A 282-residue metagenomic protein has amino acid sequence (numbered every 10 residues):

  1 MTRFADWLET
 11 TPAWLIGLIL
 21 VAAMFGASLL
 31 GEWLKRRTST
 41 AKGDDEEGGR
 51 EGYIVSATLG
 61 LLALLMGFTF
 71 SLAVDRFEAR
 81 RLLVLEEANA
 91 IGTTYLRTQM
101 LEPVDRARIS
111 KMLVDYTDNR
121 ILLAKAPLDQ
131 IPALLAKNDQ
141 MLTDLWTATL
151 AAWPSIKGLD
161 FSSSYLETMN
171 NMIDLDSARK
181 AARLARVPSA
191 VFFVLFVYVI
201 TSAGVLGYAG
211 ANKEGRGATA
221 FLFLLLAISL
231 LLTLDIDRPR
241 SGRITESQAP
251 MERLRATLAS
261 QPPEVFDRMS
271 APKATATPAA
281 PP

Functional and structural regions predicted by a protein language model:
M1-T10: Hydrophobic alpha-helical segments
E9-S39, A181-P272: Alpha-helical transmembrane anchor segments
D44-I54: Membrane-interface segments at loop-to-transmembrane junctions
G52-F70: A generic, lipid-embedded transmembrane alpha helix
L64-L85, D237-R238: Transmembrane signal-anchor/signal-peptide helices with a preference for the extracytoplasmic
V84-M100, S247-Q261: Short extracytoplasmic/periplasmic juxtamembrane "stem" segments immediately C-terminal to an N-terminal membrane anchor
T94-R183: Structured inter-helical modules in multipass membrane proteins
A280-P282: Short, solvent-exposed mixed-charge patches
